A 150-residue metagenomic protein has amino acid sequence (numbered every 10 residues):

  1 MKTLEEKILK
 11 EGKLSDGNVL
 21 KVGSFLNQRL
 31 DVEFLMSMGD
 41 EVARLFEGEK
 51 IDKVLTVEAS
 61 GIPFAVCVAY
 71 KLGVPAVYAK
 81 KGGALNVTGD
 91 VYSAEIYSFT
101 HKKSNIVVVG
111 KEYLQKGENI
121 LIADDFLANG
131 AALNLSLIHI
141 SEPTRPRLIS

Functional and structural regions predicted by a protein language model:
M1-I51: Active-site-facing substrate-recognition patch
I51-E58: Short glycine-rich phosphate-binding loop at a beta-alpha junction
C67, L135: Active-site signature of alpha/beta-hydrolase-fold catalytic machinery across serine- and Asp/Cys-nucleophile hydrolases
P75-I120: Short, glycine/charge-rich flexible loops or terminal/linker lids adjacent to PRPP-binding catalytic cores
F126-N134: Acidic, divalent-metal-coordinating active-site segment for phosphoryl/phosphodiester hydrolysis, typified by short
I138-S150: Single conserved hydrophobic/aromatic residue that forms the stacking wall/gate of nucleotide- or nucleobase-binding
